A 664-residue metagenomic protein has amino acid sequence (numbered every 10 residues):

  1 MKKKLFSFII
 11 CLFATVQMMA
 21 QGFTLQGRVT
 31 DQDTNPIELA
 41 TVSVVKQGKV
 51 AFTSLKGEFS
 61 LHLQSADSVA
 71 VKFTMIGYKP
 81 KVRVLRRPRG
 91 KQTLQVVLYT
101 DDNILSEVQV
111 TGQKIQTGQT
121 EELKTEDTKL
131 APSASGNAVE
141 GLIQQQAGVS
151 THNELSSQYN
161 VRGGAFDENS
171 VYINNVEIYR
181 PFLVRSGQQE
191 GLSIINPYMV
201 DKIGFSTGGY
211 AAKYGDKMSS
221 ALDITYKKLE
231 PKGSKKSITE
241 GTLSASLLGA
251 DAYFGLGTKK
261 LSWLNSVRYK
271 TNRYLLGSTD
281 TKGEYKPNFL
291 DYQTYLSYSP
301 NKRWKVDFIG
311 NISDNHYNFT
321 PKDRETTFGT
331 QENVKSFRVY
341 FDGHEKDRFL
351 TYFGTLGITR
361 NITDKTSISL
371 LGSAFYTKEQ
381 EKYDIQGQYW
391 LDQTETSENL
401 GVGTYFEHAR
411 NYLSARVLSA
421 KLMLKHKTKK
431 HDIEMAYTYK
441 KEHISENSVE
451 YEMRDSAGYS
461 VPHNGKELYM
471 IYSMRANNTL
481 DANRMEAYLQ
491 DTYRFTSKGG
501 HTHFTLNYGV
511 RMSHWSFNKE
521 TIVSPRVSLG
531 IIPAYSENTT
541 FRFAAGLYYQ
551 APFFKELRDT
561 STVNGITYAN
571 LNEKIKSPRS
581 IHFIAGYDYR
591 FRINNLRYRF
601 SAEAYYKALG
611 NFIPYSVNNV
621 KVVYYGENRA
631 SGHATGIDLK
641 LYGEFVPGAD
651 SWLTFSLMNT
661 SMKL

Functional and structural regions predicted by a protein language model:
T30-D33, A40-V45, K72-K79, P88-P132 (+3 more regions): Short, acidic, small-residue-rich periplasmic hinge/interaction motif at the N-terminus of Gram-negative outer-membrane
G48-E58: Short, acidic Ser/Thr/Gly-rich low-complexity loop/linker segments typical of extracellular and cell-surface proteins
K79, R86, Q92, I115-N169 (+3 more regions): Periplasmic N-terminal accessory/gating domains of Gram-negative outer-membrane beta-barrel systems
Q189-S193, D201-A211, S220-L256, N265-V267 (+3 more regions): Short strand-turn segments of transmembrane beta-barrel domains in outer membranes, especially the first one or two
P231, G257-D347, Y383, N611: Periplasmic-side early beta-strands and strand-to-turn transitions of outer-membrane beta-barrels
S299-N315, H344-N518, S601-A604, W652: Face-selective signature of the C-terminal outer-membrane beta-barrel domain
S369-S373, K574-T635: Membrane-embedded beta-barrel scaffold of Gram-negative outer-membrane proteins
G499-G500, Y605-A608, Y625-L664: Gram-negative outer-membrane beta-barrel transporters
